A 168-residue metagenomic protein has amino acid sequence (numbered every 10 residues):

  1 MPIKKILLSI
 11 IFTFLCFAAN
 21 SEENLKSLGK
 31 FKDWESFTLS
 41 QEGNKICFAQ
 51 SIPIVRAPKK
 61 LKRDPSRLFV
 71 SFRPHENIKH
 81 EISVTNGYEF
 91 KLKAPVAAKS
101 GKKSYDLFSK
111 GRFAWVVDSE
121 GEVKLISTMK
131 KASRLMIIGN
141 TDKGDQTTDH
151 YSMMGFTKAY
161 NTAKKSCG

Functional and structural regions predicted by a protein language model:
P2-I10: Sec-dependent signal peptide recognition, specifically the positively charged N-region followed immediately by
I3-K4, A19, E23: Generic cytosolic/nucleocytoplasmic N-terminal low-complexity/intrinsically disordered segments
I10-I11, F156: A ubiquitous, low-specificity "background" feature that marks scattered single residues across proteins without
I11-N20: Hydrophobic h-region of N-terminal signal peptides that target proteins for export in Gram-negative bacteria
S21-G168: A generic "folded-domain core" signal
